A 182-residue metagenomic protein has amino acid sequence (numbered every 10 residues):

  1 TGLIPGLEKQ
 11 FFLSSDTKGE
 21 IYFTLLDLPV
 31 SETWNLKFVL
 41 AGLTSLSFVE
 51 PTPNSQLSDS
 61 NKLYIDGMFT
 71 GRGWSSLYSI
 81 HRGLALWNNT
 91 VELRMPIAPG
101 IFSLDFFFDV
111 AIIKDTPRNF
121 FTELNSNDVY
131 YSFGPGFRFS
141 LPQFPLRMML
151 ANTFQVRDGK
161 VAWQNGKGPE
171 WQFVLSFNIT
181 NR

Functional and structural regions predicted by a protein language model:
T1-I101, F106-R118, T122, W163 (+1 more regions): C-terminal outer-membrane beta-barrel translocator/porin domains of Gram-negative envelope proteins and their
T24-L25, L150, T180: Short, well-ordered loop/turn and helix-capping segments at boundaries between secondary-structure elements and domains
E92-P96, P135-S140: Short basic/hydrophobic patches in alpha-helices and adjacent helix-turn junctions that form amphipathic surface motifs
S103-F107, P145-N152: Conserved active-site loop/cleft motifs that coordinate metal ions or position small ligands
D109-L124, L141-Q143, F154-K160, N181: C-terminal beta-signal and adjacent terminal beta-strands/loops of Gram-negative outer-membrane beta-barrel proteins
R118, Y130-Y131, A151, Q155-W163 (+1 more regions): Short beta-alpha connecting loops at secondary-structure transitions that line or flank enzyme active sites
N119-P135: A short alpha/beta connector and helix-capping loop motif
F139-F144, K167-R182: Outer-membrane beta-barrel "beta-signal"
